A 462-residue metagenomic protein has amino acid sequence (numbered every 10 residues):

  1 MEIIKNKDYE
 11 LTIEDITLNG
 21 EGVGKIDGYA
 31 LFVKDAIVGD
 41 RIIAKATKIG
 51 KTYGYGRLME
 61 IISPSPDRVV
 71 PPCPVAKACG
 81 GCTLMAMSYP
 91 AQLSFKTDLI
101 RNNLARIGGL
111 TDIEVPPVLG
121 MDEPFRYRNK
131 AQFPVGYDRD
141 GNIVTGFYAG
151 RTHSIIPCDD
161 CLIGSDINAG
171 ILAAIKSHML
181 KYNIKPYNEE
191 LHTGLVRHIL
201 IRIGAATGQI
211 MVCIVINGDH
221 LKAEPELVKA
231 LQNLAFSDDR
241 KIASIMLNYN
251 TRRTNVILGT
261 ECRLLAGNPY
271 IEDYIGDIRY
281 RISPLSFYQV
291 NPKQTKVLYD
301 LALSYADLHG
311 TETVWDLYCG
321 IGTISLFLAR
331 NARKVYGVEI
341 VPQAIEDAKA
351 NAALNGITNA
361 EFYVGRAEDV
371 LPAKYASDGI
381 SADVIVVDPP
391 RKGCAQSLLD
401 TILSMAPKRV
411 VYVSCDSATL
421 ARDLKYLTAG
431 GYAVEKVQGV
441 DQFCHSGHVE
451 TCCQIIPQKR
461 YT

Functional and structural regions predicted by a protein language model:
M1-V75, E361, E368-D369: Terminal RNA-binding accessory module
E2-K7, L18, L221-T462: Rossmann-like S-adenosyl-L-methionine
G22-D27, G146-A149, C213-V215, A348: Short, acidic/hydrophobic/Gly-rich beta-strand patch recurrent on exposed beta strands that often constitutes part
G39, G164, N291: Short, conserved phosphate/pyrophosphate- and ester-handling motifs at nucleotide-, phospho-/glycolipid
I43-K45, Q132, W315: Hydrophobic beta-strand signal
M59-P71, K77-P186, A206, H220-L221: Extended interfacial segments that mediate partner engagement and assembly in macromolecular machines
P116-P124, E189, H198, Q438-Q442: Short, solvent-exposed loop/turn elements at beta->coil junctions and helix N-caps that rim active or binding pockets
I201, G208-N217, R279-S283, V384: Short, aliphatic-rich beta-strand segments
